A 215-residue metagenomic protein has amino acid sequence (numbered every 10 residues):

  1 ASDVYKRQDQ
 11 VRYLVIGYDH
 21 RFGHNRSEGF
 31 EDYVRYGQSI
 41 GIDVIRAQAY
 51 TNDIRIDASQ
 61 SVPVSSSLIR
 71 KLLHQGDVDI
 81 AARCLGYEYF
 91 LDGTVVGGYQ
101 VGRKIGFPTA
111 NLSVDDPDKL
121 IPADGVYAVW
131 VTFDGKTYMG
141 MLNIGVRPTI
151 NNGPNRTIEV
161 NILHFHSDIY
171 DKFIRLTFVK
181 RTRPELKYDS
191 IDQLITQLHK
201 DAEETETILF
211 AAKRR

Functional and structural regions predicted by a protein language model:
A1-Y5: Short, small-residue-biased leader/transition segments that mark boundaries at the very start of proteins
R7-D9, E31-D32, I42: Internal alpha/beta domain cores that form substrate/cofactor-binding pockets in large enzymes and binding proteins
V11-R26: Acidic beta-strand-to-loop metal/phosphate-binding motif
N25-V34: Short Gly/Thr/Asp-enriched flexible loops that form oxyanion-binding sites at enzyme active sites
D32, L68, I80, S190-Q193: An acidic, carboxylate-rich microenvironment
G41-N143: Glycine-rich, Lys/Arg-enriched anion-binding loops that position phosphate/diphosphate groups for phosphoryl
G98-R215: Phosphate/ribose-recognition catalytic cores of enzymes acting on nucleotide-derived substrates
